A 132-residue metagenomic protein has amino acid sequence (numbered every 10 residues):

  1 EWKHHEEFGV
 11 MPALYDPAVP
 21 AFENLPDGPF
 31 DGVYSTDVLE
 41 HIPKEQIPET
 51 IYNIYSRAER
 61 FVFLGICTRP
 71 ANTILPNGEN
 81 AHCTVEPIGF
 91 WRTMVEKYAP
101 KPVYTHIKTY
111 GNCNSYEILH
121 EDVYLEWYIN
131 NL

Functional and structural regions predicted by a protein language model:
E1-G28, I42, Q46-L132: Class I (Rossmann-like) S-adenosyl-L-methionine-dependent methyltransferase catalytic domain, capturing the SAM-binding
Y34: A conserved beta-strand element that flanks and buttresses the S-adenosyl-L-methionine
D37-H41: Histidine-centered divalent metal-coordination motifs
